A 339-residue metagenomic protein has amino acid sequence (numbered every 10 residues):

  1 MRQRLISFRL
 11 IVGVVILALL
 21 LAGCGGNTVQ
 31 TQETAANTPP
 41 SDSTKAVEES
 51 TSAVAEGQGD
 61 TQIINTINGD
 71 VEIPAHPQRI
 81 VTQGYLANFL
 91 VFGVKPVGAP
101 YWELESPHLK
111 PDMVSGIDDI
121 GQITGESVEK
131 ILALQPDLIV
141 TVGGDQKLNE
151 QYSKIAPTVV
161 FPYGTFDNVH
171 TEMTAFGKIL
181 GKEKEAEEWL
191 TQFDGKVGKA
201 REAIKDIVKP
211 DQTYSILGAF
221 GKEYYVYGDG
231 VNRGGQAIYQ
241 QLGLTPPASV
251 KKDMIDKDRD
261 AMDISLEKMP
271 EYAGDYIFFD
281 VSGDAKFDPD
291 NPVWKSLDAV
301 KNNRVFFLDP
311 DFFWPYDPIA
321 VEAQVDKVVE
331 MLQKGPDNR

Functional and structural regions predicted by a protein language model:
R2-L17, A22-Y85, E185-L217, V281-A285 (+3 more regions): Bacterial Sec-exported substrate-binding components of ABC uptake systems
T66-I67, I120-V128, D256-L266: Short helix-initiation/N-cap motifs at beta->coil->alpha
R79-L132: A short, structured surface patch at a secondary-structure boundary
E103-H108, V226-D260: Alpha-helical, coiled-coil/dimerization segments enriched in small aliphatic residues
V128, Q135-V140, P157, M269 (+1 more regions): Proline-aspartate-enriched helix->loop->beta-strand connector
N149-K184, K209, P289-D309: Charged, glycine-enriched surface loops/patches that mediate electrostatic binding to polyanionic ligands
P162-A175, Q212-I238, I255-D256, D284-D290: Extracytoplasmic ligand-binding site segments that recognize negatively charged/polar headgroups
E271-R339: Structured C-terminal subdomain patch of bacterial secreted/periplasmic proteins
